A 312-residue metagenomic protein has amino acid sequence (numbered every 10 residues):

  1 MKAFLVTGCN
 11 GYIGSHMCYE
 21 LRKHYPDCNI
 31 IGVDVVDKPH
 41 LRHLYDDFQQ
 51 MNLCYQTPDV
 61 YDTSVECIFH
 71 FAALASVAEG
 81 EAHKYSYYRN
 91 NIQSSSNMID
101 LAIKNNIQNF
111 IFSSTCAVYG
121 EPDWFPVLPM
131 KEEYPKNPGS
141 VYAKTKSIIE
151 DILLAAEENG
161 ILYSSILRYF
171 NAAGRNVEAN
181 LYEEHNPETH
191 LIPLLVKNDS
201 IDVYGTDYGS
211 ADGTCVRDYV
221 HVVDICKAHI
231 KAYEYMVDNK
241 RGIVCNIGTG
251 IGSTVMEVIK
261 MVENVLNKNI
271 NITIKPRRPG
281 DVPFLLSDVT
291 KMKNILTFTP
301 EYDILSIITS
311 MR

Functional and structural regions predicted by a protein language model:
F4-H24: N-terminal Rossmann NAD(P)H-binding glycine-rich loop of SDR-like oxidoreductase domains
N52, S200-R312: C-terminal substrate-binding subdomain of Rossmann-fold SDR/epimerase-dehydratase oxidoreductases
L53, T57-N90, E121: NAD(P)H-binding glycine-rich loop region in Rossmannoid oxidoreductase-like domains and their noncatalytic homologs
I68, A82-I111: NAD(P)-cofactor binding segment of oxidoreductase domains
G80, F170-V220, D224, N246: A conserved pocket-lining segment of Rossmann-fold NAD(P)-dependent short-chain dehydrogenase/reductase
S86-S94, K136, S140, K144-T145: Glycine-rich NAD(P)-binding loop of the Rossmann-fold in SDR/ketoreductase-type enzymes
N97-V141, N159-L167: Conserved Rossmann-fold NAD(P)-dependent oxidoreductase catalytic core, especially the SDR/UDP-sugar
N137-F170, P193-D199: Active-site Tyr-X1-5-Lys
